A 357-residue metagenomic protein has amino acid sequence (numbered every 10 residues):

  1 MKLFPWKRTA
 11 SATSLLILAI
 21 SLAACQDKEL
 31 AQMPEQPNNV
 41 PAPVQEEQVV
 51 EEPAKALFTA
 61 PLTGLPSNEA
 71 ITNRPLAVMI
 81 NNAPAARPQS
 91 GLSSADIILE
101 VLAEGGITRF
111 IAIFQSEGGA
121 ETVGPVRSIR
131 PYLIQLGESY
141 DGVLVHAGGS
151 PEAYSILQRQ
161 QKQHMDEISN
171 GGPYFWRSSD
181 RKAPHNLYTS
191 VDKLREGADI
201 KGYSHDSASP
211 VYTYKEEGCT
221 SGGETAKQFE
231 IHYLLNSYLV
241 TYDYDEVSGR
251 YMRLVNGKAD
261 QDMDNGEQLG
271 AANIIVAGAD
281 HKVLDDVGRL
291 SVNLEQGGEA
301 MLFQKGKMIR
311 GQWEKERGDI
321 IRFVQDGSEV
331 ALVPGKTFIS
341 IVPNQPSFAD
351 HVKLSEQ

Functional and structural regions predicted by a protein language model:
K2-A12: Bacterial N-terminal signal peptides that target proteins for export
A12-S14, E69: Generic hydrophobic alpha-helical membrane-segment signal
I20-A24: C-terminal motif of bacterial Sec signal peptides marking the signal peptidase cleavage site
Q26-K28: Bacterial signal peptide processing site
Q32-E52, A56-N73, A77-A95, E104-Q357: A surface/extracellular/periplasmic glyco- and lipid-processing/surface-interacting theme
